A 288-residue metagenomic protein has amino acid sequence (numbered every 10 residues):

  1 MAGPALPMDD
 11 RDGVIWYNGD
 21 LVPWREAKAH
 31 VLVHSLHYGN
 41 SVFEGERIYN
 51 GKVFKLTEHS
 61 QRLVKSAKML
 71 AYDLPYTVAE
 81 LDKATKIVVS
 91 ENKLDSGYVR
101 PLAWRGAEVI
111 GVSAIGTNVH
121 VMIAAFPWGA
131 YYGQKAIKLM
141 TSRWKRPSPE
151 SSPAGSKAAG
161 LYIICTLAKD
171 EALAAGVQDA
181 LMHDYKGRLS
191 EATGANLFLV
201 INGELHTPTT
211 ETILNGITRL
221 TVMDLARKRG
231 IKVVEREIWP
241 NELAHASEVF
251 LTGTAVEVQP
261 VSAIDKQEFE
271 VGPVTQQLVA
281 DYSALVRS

Functional and structural regions predicted by a protein language model:
M1-I87, W104, V112-S288: Helix-start/capping segments and mature chain N-termini
T85, S90, L94-R100: Ordered, amphipathic secondary-structure segments that act as subunit-interaction surfaces in large macromolecular
